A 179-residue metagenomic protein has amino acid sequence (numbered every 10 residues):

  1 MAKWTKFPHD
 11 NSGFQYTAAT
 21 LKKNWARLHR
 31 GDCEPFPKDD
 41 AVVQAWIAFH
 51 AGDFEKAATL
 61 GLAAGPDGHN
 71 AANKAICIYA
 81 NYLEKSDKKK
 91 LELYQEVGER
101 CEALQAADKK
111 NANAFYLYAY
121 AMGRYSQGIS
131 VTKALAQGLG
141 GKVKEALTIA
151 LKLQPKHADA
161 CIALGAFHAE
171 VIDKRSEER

Functional and structural regions predicted by a protein language model:
M1-F115, A121-G128, T132-Q154: N-terminal alpha-helical interaction modules that lie
Y116-L117, I162-A163: Conserved alpha-helical positions within TPR/SEL1-like repeat arrays
K156-C161, R175: Short, structured loop/turn "capping" segments at alpha-beta junctions
E178-R179: Conserved small/polar residues in nucleotide/adenosyl-binding loops
